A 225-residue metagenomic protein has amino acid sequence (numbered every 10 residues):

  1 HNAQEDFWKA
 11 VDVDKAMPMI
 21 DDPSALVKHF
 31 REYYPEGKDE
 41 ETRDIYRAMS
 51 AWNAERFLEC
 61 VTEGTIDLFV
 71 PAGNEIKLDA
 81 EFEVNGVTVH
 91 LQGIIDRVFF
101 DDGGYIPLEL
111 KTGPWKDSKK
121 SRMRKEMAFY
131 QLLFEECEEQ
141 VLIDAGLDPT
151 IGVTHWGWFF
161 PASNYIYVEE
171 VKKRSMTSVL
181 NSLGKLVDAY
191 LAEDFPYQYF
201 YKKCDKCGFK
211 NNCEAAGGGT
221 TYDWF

Functional and structural regions predicted by a protein language model:
H1, A51, K125-A128, Y201-D205: Non-catalytic, well-ordered alpha-helical scaffold segments
H1-K77: A non-catalytic, helix-rich entry segment at domain boundaries
N2-F7, C137, F159, A189 (+1 more regions): Phosphate/oxyanion-binding loops and surfaces in catalytic or ligand/nucleic-acid-binding neighborhoods
K9-K15, E63-D67, E138-T150, A189-Y199: Surface-exposed helix-capping loop/turn segments at secondary-structure junctions
E40, W115-S121, D194-Y197: Short, charged/polar micro-motifs that form catalytic or ligand-binding hotspots
F69-K185: Mg2+/Mn2+-dependent nuclease catalytic core
R174-N211, A215: Polybasic (Lys/Arg-rich)
T220-F225: Short cysteine/histidine-rich metal-coordination sites, predominantly Zn2+-binding motifs
